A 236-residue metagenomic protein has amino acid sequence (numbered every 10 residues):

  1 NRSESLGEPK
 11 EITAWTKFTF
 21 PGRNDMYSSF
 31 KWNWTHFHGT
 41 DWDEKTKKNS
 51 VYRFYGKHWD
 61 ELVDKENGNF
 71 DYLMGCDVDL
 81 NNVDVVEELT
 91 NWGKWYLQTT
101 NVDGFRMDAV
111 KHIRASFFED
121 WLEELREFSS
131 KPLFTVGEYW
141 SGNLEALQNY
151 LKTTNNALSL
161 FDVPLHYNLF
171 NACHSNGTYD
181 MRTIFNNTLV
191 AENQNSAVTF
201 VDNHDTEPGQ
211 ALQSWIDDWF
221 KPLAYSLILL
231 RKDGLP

Functional and structural regions predicted by a protein language model:
R2-H38, N91-P236: Active-site-proximal helices and loops of the catalytic beta/alpha 8
F20, F30-W32, H36-E61: Surface-exposed loop and adjacent secondary-structure segments within mature catalytic domains
W32, V51-T99, V110: Active-site-adjacent "subsite" loops/lids of carbohydrate-active enzymes
